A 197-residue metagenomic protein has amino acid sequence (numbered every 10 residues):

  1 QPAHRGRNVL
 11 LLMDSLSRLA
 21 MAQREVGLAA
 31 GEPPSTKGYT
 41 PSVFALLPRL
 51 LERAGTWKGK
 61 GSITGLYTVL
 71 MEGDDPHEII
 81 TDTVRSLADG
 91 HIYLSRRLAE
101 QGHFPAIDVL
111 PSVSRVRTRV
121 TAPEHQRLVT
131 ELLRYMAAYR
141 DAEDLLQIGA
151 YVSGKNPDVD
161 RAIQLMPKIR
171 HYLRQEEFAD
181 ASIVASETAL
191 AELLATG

Functional and structural regions predicted by a protein language model:
Q1-G197: P-loop NTPase catalytic core
